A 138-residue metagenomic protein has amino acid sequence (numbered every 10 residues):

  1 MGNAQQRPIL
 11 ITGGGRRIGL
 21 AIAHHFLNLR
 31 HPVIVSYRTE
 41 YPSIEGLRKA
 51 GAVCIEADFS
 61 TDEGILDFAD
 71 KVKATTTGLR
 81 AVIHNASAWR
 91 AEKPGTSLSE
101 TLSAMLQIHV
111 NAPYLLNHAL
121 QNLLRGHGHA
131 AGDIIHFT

Functional and structural regions predicted by a protein language model:
R7, T77-L79, L124-T138: Active-site loop of short-chain dehydrogenase/reductase
G15-R16: Conserved glycine-rich cofactor-binding loop
L29-I44: Conserved glycine-rich Rossmann-like NAD(P)H-binding loop of the short-chain dehydrogenase/reductase
R48-E63: Rossmann-fold cofactor-recognition segment
N85-A91: Conserved NAD(P)H cofactor-binding loop of Rossmann-fold oxidoreductase domains
K93-G95, T101-L106: Substrate-binding pocket helix/loop in short-chain dehydrogenase/reductase
N117-H118: A short, exposed helix-loop element centered on a Lys and neighboring polar residues
